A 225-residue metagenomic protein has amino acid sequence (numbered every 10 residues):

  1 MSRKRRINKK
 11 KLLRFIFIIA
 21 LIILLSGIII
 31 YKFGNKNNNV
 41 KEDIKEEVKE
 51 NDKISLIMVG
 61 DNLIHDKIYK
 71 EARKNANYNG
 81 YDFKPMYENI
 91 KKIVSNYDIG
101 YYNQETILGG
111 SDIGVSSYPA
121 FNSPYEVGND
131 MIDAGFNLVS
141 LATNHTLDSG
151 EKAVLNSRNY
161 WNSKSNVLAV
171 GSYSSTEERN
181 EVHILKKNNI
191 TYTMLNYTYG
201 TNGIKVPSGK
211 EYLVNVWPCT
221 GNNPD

Functional and structural regions predicted by a protein language model:
M1-L13: N-terminal Lys/Arg-rich, disordered targeting/topogenic segments
R14-D225: Acidic, metal/ion-coordinating pockets
